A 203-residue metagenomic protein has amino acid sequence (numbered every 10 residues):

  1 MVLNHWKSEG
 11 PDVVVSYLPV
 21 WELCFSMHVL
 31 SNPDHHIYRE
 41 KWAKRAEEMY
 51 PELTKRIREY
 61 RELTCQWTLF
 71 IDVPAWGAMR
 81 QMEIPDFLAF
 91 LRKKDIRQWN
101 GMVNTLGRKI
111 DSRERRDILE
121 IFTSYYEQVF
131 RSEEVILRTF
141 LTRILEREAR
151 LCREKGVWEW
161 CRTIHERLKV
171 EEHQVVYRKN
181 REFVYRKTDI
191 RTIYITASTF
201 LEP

Functional and structural regions predicted by a protein language model:
M1-T188, T192-Y194: N-terminal, charged low-complexity regulatory/assembly segments
T196, F200-P203: Extended mid-to-C-terminal alpha-helical interaction segments
